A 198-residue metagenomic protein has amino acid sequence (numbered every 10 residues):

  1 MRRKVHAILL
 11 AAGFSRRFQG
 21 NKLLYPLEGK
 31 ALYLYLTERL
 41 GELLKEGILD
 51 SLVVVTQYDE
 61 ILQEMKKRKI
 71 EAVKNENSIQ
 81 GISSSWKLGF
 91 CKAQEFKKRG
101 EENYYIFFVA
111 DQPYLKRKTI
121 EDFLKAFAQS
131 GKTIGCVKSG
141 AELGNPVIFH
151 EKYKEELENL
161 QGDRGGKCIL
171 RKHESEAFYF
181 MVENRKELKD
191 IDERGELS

Functional and structural regions predicted by a protein language model:
M1-G20, E174: N-terminal nucleotide-binding beta1-loop-alpha1 segment
L9, N21, Y33, G89 (+3 more regions): Residue-level signal for inorganic ion chemistry
K22-L23, L27-E42: Short, well-formed alpha-helical segments that are part of the catalytic scaffolds of diverse glycosyltransferases
L36-N103: Conserved N-terminal catalytic core of the sugar/cofactor nucleotidyltransferase
Q80-E151: Conserved beta-loop-beta/alpha segment of the NTase-like Rossmann-fold superfamily that binds/positions NTPs
S139-F178: Catalytic-core segments of class I nucleotidyltransferases/pyrophosphorylases that form NMP-activated intermediates
F178-K186: Catalytic beta-strand/loop signature of glycosyltransferases that borders the donor
R185-S198: Glycine-rich phosphate/pyrophosphate-binding loop and the adjoining helix
